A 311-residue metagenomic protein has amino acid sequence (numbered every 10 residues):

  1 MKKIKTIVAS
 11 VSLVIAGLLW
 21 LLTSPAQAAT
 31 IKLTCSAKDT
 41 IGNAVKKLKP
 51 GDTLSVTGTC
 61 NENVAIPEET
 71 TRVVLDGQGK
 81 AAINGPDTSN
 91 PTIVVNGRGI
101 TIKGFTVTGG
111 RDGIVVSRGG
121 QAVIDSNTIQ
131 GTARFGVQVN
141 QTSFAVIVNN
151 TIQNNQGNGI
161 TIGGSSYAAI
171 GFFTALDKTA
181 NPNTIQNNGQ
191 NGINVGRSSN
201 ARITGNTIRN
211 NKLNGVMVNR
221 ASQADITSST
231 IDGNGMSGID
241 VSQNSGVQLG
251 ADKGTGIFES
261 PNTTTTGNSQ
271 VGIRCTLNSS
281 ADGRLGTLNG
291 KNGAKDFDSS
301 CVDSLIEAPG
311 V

Functional and structural regions predicted by a protein language model:
M1-S12: Bacterial N-terminal signal peptides that target proteins for export
A16-P25: C-terminal segment of classical bacterial N-terminal signal peptides
T30-T57, N61-A65: Acidic Gly/Asp/Thr-rich repetitive segments characteristic of extracellular carbohydrate-active and adhesion proteins
L33, V56, I66, G77 (+14 more regions): Extracellular beta-strand solenoids
N61-V74, I83-Q121, F135-T142, I162-S165: Extracellular beta-strand-rich solenoid/capping regions of secreted or surface-exposed proteins that bind or remodel
N63, N90-V94, G113-V115, F135-G136 (+8 more regions): Structural detector of coil-to-beta-strand junctions
V74-G77, I100-K103, Q121-D125, F144-V148 (+6 more regions): All-beta strand scaffolds that present successive hydrophobic residues in beta-strands
F105, N127, T132, N150 (+10 more regions): Consensus "Asn ladder" position of solenoid repeat domains
